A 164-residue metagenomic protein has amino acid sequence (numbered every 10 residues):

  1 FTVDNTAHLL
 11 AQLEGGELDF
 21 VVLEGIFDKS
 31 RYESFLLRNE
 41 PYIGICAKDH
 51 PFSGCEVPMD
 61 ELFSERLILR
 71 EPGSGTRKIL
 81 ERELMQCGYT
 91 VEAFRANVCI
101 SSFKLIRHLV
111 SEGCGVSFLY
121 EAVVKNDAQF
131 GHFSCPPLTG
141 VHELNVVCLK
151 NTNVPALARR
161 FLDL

Functional and structural regions predicted by a protein language model:
F1-D4, E24-G25, V91-S102: Short beta-strand-to-loop elements that line the ligand-binding cleft of bilobed periplasmic-binding protein-like
F1-S30: Central regulatory/effector-binding core of bacterial HTH transcription factors
N5, P58, S101-S102, Y120: Short loop/turn segments at beta->alpha junctions
L13-E14, L62, R107-G113, V146: Hydrophobic residues within well-ordered alpha-helices
G25-Y32, F103-F133: A ligand-binding cleft/hinge motif common to bilobed small-molecule-binding domains
Y32-I68, P72: Flexible hinge/capping segments at coil-to-helix
L67-G88, P155: Secondary-structure junction motif
S134-L164: A late-sequence structural motif
